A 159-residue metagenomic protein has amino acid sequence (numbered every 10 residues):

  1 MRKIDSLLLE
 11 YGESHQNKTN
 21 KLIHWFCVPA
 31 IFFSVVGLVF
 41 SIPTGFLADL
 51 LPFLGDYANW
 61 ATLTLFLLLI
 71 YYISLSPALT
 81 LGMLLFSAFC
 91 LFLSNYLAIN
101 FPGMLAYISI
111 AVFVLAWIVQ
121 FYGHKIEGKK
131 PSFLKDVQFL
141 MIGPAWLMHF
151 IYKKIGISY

Functional and structural regions predicted by a protein language model:
M1-E13, K18, K125-Y159: Membrane-proximal soluble regions of multi-pass membrane proteins
L7-A58: Alpha-helical transmembrane segments and their cytosolic membrane-interface
C27-G37, T62-T64, M83-L91: Core segments of transmembrane alpha-helices that mediate helix-helix packing or line hydrophobic substrate/ligand
I42-L47, P77-L81, F121-V137, P144: Juxtamembrane/interfacial segments flanking transmembrane helices
L67-A78, F92, Y96, V112-G128 (+1 more regions): Transmembrane alpha-helical segments that form the membrane-embedded catalytic/substrate-channel core of multi-pass
L81-F86, M104-Y107: Hydrophobic alpha-helical membrane segments of integral membrane proteins
S87-A98, Q138-W146: Small-residue-rich segments of transmembrane alpha-helices in multi-pass membrane proteins, especially helix faces
F101-F113: Internal alpha-helical transmembrane segments of multi-pass membrane proteins
